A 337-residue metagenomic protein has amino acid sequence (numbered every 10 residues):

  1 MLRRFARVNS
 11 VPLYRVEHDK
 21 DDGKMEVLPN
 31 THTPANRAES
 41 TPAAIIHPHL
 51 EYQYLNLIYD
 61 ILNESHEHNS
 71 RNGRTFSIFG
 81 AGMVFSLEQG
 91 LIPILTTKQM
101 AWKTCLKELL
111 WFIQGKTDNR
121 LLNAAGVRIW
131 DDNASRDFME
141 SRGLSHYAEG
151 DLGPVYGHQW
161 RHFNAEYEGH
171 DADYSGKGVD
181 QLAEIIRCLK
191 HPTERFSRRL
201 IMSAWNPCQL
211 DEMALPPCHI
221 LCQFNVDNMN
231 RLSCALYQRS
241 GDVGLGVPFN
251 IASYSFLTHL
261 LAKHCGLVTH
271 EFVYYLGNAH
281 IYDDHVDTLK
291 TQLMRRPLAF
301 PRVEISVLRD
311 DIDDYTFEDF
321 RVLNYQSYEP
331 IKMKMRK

Functional and structural regions predicted by a protein language model:
L2-K337: Terminal, non-catalytic protein-protein interaction segments that mediate quaternary/complex assembly
